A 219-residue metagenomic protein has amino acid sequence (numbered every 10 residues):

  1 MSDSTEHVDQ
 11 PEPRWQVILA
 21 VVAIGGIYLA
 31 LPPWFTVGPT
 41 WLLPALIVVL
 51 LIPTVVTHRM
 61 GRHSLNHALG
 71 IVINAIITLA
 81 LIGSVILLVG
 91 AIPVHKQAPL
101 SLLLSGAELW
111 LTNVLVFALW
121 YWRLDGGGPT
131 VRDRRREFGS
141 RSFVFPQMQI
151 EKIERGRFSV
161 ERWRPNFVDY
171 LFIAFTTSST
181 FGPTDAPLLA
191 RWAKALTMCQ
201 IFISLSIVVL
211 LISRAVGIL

Functional and structural regions predicted by a protein language model:
S4, T54-S64: C-terminal ends of transmembrane helices
T5-A20: N-terminal membrane topogenic signal
Q16, V37-L50: Structural signature of hydrophobic alpha-helical transmembrane segments
Y28-W41, R59-G61: Short, hydrophobic transmembrane alpha-helix segments
L65-I77: Cytoplasmic-side transmembrane-helix entry/capping segments in multi-pass membrane proteins
I92-T130, R135: Pore-domain transmembrane helices of cation channels
G126-D185: Membrane-proximal soluble regions of multi-pass membrane proteins
R164-L219: Pore domain of cation channels
